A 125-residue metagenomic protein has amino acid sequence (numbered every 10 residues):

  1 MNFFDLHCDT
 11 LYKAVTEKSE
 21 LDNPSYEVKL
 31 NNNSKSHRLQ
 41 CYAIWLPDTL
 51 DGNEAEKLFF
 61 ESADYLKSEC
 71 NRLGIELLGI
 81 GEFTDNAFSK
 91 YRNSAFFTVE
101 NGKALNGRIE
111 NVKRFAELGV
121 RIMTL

Functional and structural regions predicted by a protein language model:
M1-L125: N-terminal hydrophobic targeting/anchoring segments and the immediately downstream early-domain regions of hydrolases
